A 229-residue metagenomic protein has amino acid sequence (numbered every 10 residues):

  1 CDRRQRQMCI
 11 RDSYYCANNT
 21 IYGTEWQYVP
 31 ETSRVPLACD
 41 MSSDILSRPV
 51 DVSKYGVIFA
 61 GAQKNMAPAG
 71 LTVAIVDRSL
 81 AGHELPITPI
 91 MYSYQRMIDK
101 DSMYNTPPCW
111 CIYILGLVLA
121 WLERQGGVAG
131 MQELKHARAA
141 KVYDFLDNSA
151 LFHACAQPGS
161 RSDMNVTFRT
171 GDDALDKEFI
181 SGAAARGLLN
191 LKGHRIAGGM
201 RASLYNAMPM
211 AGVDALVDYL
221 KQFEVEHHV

Functional and structural regions predicted by a protein language model:
C1-I10: Single conserved hydrophobic/aromatic residue that forms the stacking wall/gate of nucleotide- or nucleobase-binding
D12-C16, A38, F59, V73-I75: Structural motif
A17-Y22, S42-I45, V50, Q63-M66 (+1 more regions): Short acidic/polar capping segments at secondary-structure boundaries
T24-S53: Catalytic PLP-binding core of fold-type I/II PLP enzymes
A62-Y143, Q157, E226-V229: Active-site C-terminal subdomain of aminotransferase-like
L151-C155, G187-G193: A short linear hydrophobic-aromatic micro-motif
F152-A183: Conserved PLP-binding catalytic core of the aspartate aminotransferase-like
A185, H194-V229: PLP-dependent enzyme catalytic core of the Aspartate aminotransferase-like
